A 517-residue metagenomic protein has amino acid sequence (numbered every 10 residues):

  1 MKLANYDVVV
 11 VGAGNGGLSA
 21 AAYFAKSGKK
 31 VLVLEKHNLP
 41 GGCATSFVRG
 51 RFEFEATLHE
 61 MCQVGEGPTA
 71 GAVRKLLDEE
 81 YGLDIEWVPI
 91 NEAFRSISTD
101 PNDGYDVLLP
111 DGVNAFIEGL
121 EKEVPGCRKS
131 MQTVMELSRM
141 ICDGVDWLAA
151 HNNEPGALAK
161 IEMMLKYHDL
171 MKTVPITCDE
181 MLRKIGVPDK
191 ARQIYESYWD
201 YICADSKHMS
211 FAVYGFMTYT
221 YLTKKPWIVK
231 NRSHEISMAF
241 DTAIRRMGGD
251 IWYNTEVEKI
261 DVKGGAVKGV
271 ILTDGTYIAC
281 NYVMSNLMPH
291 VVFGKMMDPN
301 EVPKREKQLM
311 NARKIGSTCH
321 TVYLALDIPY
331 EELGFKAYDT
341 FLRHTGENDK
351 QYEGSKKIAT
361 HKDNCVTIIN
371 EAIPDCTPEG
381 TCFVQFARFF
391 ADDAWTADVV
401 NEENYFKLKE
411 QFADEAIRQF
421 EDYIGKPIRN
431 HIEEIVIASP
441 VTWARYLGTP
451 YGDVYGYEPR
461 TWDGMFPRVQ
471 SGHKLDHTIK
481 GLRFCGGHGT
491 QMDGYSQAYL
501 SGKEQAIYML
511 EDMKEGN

Functional and structural regions predicted by a protein language model:
K2-D143: N-terminal glycine-rich phosphate/pyrophosphate-binding loop and immediately adjacent elements
L58, G487-M509: A conserved FAD-binding loop/helix module that cradles the flavin
P101-M209: Rossmann-like flavin
P188, R192-I202, N364-T367, K426-M492: A glycine-rich dinucleotide-binding beta-alpha-beta segment and adjacent secondary-structure elements that constitute
T218-V267: Helical element adjacent to the flavin cofactor pocket in flavoenzyme catalytic cores
I228, E256-E379: Mid-domain catalytic core of redox enzymes that form a hydrophobic substrate pocket/lid adjacent to a catalytic redox
V262, E511-N517: Active-site-proximal substrate-binding core of FAD-dependent oxidoreductases
D327-A444: C-terminal segments that line or cap access tunnels to active or ligand-binding sites in enzymes and enzyme-associated
